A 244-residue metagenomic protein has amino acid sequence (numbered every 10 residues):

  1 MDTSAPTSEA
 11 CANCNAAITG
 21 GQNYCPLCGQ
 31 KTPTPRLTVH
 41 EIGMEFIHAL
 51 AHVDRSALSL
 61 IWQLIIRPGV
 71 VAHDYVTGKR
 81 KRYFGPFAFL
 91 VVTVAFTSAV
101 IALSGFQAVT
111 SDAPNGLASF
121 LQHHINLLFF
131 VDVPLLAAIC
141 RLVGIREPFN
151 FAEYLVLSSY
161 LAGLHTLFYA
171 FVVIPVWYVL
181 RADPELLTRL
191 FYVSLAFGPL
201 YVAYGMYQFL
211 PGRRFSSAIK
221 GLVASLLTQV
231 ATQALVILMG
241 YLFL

Functional and structural regions predicted by a protein language model:
M1-L244: Membrane-proximal intrinsically disordered regions of secretory-pathway and membrane-system proteins
